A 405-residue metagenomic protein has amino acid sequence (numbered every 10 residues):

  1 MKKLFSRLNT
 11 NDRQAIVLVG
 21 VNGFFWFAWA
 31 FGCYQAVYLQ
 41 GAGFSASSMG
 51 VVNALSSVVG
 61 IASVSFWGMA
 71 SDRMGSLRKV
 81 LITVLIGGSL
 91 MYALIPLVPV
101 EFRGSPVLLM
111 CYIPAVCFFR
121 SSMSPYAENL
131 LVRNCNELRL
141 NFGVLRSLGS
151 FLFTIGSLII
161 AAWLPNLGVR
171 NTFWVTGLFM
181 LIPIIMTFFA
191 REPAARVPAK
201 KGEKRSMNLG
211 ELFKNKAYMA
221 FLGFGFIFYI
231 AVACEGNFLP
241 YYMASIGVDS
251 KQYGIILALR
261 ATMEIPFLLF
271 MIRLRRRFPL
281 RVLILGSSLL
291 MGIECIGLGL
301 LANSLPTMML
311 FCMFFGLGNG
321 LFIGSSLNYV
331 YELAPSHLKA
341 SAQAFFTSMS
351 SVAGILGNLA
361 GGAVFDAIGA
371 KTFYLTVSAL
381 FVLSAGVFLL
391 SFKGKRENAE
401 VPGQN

Functional and structural regions predicted by a protein language model:
M1-D12, A190-G223: Juxtamembrane intracellular "pre-TM" segments in multi-pass secondary transporters
L4-S57, A217-I246, S250-I256: Helix-loop boundary and gating motifs at the non-cytosolic
G23, M91, G104-S124, F226 (+1 more regions): Hydrophobic core of transmembrane alpha-helices in multi-pass small-molecule transporters, especially MFS/SLC-type
A46-S47, N136-L148, S250-K251, S336-F346: Loop-to-transmembrane helix entry/capping segments in MFS-fold secondary transporters and related SLC/MFSD carriers
A62-S76, L164-P165, F267-P279, F365-D366: Helix-to-loop junctions at the C-terminal end of transmembrane segments in multipass secondary transporters
D72-L85, R276-S288: Cytoplasmic membrane-interface "Motif A"-like loop-to-helix N-cap segments of 12-TM Major Facilitator Superfamily
I86-R103, L290-N303: C-terminal ends and interior cores of transmembrane alpha-helices in multi-pass membrane transporters/permeases
P114-L148: Cytoplasmic helix-loop-helix junction between adjacent transmembrane helices in 12-TM secondary transporters
